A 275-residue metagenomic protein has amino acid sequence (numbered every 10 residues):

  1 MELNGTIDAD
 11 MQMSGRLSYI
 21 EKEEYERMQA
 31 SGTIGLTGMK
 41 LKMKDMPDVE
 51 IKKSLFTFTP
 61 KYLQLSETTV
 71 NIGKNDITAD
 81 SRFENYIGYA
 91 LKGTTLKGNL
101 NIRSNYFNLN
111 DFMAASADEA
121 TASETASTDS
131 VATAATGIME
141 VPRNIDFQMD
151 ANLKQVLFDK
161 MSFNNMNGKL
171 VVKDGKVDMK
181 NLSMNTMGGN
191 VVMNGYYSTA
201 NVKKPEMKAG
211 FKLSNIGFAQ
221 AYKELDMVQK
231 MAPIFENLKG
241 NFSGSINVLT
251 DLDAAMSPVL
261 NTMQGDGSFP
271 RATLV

Functional and structural regions predicted by a protein language model:
M1-L17, Y25-V49, K53-Y62, E67-F83 (+5 more regions): Small-residue helix/turn framework positions
A114-E140: Intrinsically disordered, low-complexity segments enriched in small/polar residues
